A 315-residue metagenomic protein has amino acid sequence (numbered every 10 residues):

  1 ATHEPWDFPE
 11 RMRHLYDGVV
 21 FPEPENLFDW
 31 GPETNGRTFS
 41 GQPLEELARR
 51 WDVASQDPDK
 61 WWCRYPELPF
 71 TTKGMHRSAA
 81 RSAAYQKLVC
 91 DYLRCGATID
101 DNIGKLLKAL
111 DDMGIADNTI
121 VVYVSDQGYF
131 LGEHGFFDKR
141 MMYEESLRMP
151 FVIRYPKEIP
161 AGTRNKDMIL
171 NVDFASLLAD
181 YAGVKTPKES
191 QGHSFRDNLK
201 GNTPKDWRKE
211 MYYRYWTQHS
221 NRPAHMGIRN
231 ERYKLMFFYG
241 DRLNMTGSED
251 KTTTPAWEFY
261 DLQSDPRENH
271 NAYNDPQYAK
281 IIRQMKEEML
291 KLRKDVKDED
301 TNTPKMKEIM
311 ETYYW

Functional and structural regions predicted by a protein language model:
A1-I169, Y181-E189, N244-W257, E268 (+2 more regions): Active-site-proximal cap/lid insertion segments
T98, N102, D173, Q284 (+1 more regions): Charged catalytic carboxylate motif
G104-K105, Y260, L290, P304: Intrinsic-disorder/low-complexity peptide segments enriched for small residues
Q127-E133, L170-A175, D180-E258, L262 (+5 more regions): C-terminal cap/loop subdomain of S1 sulfatases and analogous C-terminal strand-loop tails that border
M285, M289-K305: C-terminal helix-rich "cap/oligomerization" subdomain common to oxidoreductases
